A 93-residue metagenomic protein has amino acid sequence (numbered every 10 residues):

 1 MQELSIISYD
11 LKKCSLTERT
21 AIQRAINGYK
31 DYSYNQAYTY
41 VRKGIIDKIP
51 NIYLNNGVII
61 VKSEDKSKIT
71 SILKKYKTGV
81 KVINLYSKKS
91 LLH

Functional and structural regions predicted by a protein language model:
Q2-N27: Short glycine-/aliphatic-rich beta-strand segments at the starts of folded cytosolic domains
L4, Y76-K81: Cysteine-patterned extracellular/luminal domains and small secreted cysteine-rich peptides
K13-L16, K66-K68, S87-S90: Generic "edge-of-domain/loop-turn" microfeature
Y29-K77: Short, intrinsically disordered low-complexity segments
V61, K81-S90: Terminal, non-globular segments
